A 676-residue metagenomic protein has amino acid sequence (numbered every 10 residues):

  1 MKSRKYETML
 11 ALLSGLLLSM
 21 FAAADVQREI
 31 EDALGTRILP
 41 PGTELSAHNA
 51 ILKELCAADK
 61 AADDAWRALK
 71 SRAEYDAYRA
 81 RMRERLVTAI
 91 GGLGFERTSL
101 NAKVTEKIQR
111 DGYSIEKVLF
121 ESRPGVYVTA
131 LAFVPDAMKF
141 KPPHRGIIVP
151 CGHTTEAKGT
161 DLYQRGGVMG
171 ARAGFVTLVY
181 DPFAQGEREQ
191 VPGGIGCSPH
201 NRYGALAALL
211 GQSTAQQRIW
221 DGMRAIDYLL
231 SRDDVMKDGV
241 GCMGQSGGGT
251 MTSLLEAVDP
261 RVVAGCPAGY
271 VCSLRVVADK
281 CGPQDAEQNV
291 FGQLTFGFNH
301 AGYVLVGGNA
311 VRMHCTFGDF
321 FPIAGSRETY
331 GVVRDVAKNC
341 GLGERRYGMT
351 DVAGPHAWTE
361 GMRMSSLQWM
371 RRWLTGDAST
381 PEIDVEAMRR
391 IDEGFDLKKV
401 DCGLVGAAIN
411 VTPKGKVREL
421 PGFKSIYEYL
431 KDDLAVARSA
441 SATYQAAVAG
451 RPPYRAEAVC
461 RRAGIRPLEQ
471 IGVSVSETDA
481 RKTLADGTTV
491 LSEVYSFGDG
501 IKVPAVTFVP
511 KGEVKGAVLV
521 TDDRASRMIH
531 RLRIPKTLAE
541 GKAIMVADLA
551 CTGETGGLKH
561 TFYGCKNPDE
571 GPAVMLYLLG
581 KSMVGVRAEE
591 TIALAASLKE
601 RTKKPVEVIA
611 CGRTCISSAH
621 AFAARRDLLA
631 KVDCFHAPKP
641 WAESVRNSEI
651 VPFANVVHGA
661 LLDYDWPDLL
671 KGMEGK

Functional and structural regions predicted by a protein language model:
M1-Y6: N-terminal secretory signal peptides that target proteins for export/translocation
L10-S19: Bacterial N-terminal signal peptides
A24-Y127, P142, C315-P504, F508-G516 (+5 more regions): Alpha/beta-hydrolase-fold serine-hydrolase catalytic core, especially in secreted/extracellular enzymes
K139-S231, C272-P283, V514-S597, K639-I650: Cap/lid segment of the alpha/beta-hydrolase catalytic domain
T154-R165, C197-S198, L209-W220, C242-S253 (+5 more regions): Alpha-helix capping and helix-loop boundary segments enriched in small/acidic/polar residues
D181, M243, A268-G269, H314 (+3 more regions): Alpha/beta-hydrolase-fold catalytic nucleophile elbow
A225-F296, L594-L662, L669-G672: Primarily recognizes the serine-hydrolase "nucleophile elbow" in alpha/beta-hydrolase and SGNH/GDSL folds
M243-S246, T252-R261, C266-R275, P283 (+3 more regions): Catalytic-domain carbohydrate-binding cleft regions of carbohydrate-active enzymes
